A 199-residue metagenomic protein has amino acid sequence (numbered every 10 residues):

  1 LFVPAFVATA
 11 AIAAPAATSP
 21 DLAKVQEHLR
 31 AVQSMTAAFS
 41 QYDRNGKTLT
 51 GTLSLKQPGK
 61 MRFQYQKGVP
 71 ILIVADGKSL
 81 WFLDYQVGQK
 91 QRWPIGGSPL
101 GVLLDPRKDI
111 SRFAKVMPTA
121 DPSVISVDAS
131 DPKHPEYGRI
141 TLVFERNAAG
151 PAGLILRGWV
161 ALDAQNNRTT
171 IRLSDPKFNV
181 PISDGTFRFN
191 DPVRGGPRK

Functional and structural regions predicted by a protein language model:
L1-A11: Bacterial N-terminal signal peptides
A13-A23: Cleaved targeting-peptide boundary
E27-G46: A short, Trp-centered hydrophobic/proline-enriched beta-strand micro-motif
L29, S98-S111: Short, solvent-exposed helix-to-loop capping segments enriched in aromatics
V32-S34, T48-T50, K56-P58, G68 (+5 more regions): Extracytoplasmic
S40-Y42, Q64-Q66, L83-Y85, S130-P132 (+1 more regions): A generic structural motif
T50-L104, T169-D175: An acidic-aromatic
S111-F113, P118-K199: Gly/Pro-enriched, hydrophobic low-complexity segments that function as extracytoplasmic propeptides/linkers
